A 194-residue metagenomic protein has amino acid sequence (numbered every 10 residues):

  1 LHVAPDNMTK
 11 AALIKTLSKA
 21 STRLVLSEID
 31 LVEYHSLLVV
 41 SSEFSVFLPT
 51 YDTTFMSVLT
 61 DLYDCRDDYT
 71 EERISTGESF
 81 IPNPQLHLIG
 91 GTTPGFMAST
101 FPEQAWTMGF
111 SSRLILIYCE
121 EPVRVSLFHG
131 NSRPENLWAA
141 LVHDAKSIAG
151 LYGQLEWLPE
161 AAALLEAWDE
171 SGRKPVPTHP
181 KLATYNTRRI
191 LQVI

Functional and structural regions predicted by a protein language model:
L1-I194: Phosphate-handling catalytic cores of nucleic-acid transaction enzymes
